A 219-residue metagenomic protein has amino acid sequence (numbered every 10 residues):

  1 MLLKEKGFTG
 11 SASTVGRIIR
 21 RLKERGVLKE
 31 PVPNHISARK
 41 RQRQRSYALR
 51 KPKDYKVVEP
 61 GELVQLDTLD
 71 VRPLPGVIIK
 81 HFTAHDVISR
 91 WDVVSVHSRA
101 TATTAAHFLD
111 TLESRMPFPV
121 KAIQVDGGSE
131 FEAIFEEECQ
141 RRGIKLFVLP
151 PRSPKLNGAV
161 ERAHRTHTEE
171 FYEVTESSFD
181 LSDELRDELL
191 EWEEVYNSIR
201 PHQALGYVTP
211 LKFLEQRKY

Functional and structural regions predicted by a protein language model:
M1-E62, E137, S153-P154, T209 (+1 more regions): Basic, flexible linker segments flanking DNA-binding modules in nucleic acid-interacting mobile-element proteins
V15, D67, A84, R90 (+9 more regions): Mobile genetic element proteins and their domesticated derivatives, centered on retroelements and DNA transposons
A48, K53, A133, R142 (+2 more regions): C-terminal domain-tail junction helix/linker
P60-V93, T104: An active-site-proximal beta-strand-loop segment
W91-S95, F147-L149, E173: Short small-residue beta-strand/loop micro-motif enriched in glycine and branched aliphatics
V94-F118, A122: Active-site beta-loop-alpha junctions of metal-dependent nucleic acid enzymes, especially the RNase H-like/DDE
A100, F118-E132, R152, V208-L211: Acidic/histidine-rich, metal-coordinating catalytic segments
A122-G127, R141-A159, T175-D180: RNase H-like polynucleotidyl transferase catalytic core
